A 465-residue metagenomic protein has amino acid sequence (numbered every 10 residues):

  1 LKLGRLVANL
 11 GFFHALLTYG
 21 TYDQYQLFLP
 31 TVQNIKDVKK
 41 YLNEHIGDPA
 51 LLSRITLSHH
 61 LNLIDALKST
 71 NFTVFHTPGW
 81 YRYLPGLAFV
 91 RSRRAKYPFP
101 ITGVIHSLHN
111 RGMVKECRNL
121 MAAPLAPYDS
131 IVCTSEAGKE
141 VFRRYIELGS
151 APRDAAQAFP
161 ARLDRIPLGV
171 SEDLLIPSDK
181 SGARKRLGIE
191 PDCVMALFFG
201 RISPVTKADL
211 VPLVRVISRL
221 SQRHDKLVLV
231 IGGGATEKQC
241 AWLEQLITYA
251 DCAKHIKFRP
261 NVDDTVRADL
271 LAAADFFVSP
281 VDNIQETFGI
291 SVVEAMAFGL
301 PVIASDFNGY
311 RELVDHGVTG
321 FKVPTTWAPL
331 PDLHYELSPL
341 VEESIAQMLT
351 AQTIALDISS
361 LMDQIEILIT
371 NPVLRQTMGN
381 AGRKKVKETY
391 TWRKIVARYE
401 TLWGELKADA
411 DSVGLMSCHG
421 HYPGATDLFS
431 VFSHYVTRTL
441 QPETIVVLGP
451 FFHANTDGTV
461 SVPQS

Functional and structural regions predicted by a protein language model:
N9, I35-P124: Extended catalytic core of nucleotide-activated donor transferases of GT-like folds
I46-L52, I231-G233, C240-T265, F276: Nucleotide-activated donor-binding/catalytic signature segment of Leloir-type glycosyltransferases, i.e., the conserved
A126-S178: Donor nucleotide-sugar binding/catalytic pocket of nucleotide-sugar-dependent glycosyltransferases
I176-I189: A short helix/loop element that forms part of the nucleotide-sugar donor recognition site in Leloir-type
E190-K207, V214, V230: Conserved donor-binding/catalytic core segment of Leloir-type glycosyltransferases
A272-T287, L300: Acidic donor-binding loop of glycosyltransferase active sites
P301-A304, V314, F321-V323: Short hydrophobic beta-strand element within catalytic cores of glycosyltransferases and related nucleotide-activated
V341-I354, I358-S465: C-terminal amphipathic helix plus adjacent low-complexity, charged tail appended to glycosyltransferase catalytic
